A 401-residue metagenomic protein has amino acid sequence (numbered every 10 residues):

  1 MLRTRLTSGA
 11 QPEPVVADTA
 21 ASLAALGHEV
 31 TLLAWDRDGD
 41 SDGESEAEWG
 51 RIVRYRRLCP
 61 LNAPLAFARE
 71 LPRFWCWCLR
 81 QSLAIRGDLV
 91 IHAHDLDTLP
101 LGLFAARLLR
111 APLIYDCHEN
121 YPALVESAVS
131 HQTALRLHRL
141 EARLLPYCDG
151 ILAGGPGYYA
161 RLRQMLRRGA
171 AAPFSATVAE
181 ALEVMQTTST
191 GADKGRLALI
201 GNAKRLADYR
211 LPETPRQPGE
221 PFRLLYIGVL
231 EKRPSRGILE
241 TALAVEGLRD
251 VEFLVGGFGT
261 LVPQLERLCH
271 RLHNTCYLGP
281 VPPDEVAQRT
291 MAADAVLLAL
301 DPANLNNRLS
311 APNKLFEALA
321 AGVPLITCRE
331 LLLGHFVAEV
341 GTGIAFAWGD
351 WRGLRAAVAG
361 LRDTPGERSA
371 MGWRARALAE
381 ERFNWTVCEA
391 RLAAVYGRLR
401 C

Functional and structural regions predicted by a protein language model:
M1-G39, G150, F174-A176, A192 (+2 more regions): N-terminal subdomain of nucleotide-sugar transferases
A21, C76-R86, P100, F104-L108 (+3 more regions): Membrane-proximal helix-turn-helix segments that form the acceptor-binding/catalytic region of lipid-linked
D36, A134-L135, A142-R196, L206 (+1 more regions): A short, active-site helix/loop in glycosyltransferases that binds the activated sugar's phosphate group
R196-L199, K204, R216-V245, L254: Conserved donor-binding/catalytic core segment of Leloir-type glycosyltransferases
P221, V251, P263-A295: Nucleotide-activated donor-binding/catalytic signature segment of Leloir-type glycosyltransferases, i.e., the conserved
A295-L298, E317-T327: Short hydrophobic beta-strand element within catalytic cores of glycosyltransferases and related nucleotide-activated
E339-V340, I344-W351, G360-G366: Conserved acidic donor-binding segment of nucleotide-sugar-dependent glycosyltransferases
A356, G360, E367-R382, A394: A short, well-ordered alpha-helix in the C-terminal region of glycosyltransferases
